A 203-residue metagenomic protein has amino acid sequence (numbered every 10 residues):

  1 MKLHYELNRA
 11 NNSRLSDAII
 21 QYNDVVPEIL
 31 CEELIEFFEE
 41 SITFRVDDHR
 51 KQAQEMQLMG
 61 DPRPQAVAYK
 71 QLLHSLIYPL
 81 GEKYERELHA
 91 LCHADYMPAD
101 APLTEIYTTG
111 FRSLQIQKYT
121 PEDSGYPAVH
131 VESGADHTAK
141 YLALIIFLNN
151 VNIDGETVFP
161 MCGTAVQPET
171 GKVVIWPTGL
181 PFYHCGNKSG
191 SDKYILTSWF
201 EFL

Functional and structural regions predicted by a protein language model:
M1-V173, P181-L203: Fe(II)/2-oxoglutarate oxygenase catalytic core
